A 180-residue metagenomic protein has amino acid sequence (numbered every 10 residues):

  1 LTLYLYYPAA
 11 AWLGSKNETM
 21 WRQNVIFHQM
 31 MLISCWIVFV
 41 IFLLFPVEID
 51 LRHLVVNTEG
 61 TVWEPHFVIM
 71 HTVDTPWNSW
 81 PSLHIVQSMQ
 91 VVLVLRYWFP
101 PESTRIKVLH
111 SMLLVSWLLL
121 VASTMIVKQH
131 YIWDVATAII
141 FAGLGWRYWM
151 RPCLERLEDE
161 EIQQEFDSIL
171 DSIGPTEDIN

Functional and structural regions predicted by a protein language model:
L1-N78, Q87-V115: Hydrophobic alpha-helical bundle signature of multipass membrane enzymes
G14, G60, G143-G145, G174: Residue-identity detector for glycine
L54-N57, T61, D134, A138 (+2 more regions): A generic signature of intrinsically disordered, low-complexity regions enriched in glycine/proline and charged/polar
V68-F166: Membrane-embedded catalytic cores of phosphoryl/pyrophosphoryl-handling enzymes
E160-N180: Non-transmembrane, juxtamembrane loop and terminal tail segments of multi-pass eukaryotic membrane proteins
